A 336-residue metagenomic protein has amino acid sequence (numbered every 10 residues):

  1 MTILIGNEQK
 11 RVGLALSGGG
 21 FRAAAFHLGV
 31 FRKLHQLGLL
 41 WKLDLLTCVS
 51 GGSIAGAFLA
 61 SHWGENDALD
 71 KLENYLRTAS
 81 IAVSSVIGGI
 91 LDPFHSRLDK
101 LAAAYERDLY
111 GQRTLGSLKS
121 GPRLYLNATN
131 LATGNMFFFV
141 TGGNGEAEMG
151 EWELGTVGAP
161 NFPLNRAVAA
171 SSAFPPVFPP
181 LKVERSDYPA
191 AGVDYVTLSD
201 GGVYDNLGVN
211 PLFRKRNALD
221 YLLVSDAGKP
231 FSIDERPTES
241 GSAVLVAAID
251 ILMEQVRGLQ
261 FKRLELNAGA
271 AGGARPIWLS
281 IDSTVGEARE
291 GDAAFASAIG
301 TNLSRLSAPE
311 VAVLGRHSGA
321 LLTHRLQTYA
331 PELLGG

Functional and structural regions predicted by a protein language model:
M1-Q9: Non-cytosolic juxtamembrane linkers/loops that tether extracellular or periplasmic domains to nearby transmembrane
Q9-A15, G20-A104, V140-T141, G145-E148: Patatin-like phospholipase
G13-A15, L45-C48, Y125-N127, L198 (+1 more regions): Structural recognition of the beta-strand scaffold that forms the well-ordered cores of secreted hydrolase catalytic
F21-A24, S53-G56, T133-N135, D205-L207 (+1 more regions): Flexible loop/turn segments at secondary-structure boundaries
R22, T78, S84, G88 (+1 more regions): Active-site gating loop/helix substructures
G64-L101, G142-G143, G192-G336: Non-catalytic peripheral regions of patatin-like phospholipases
D99-P122: Extended, Lys/Arg-enriched charged tracts that mediate electrostatic binding to polyanionic substrates
